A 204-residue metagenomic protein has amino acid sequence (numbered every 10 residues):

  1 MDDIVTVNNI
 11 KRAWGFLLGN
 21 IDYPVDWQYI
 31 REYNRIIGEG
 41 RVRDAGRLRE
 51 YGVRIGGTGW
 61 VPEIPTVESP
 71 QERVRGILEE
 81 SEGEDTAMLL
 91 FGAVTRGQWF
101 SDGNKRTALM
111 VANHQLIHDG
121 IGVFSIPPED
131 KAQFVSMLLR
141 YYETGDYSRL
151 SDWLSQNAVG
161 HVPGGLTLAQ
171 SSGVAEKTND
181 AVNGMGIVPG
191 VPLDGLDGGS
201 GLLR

Functional and structural regions predicted by a protein language model:
M1-R204: FIC/Doc superfamily catalytic core
